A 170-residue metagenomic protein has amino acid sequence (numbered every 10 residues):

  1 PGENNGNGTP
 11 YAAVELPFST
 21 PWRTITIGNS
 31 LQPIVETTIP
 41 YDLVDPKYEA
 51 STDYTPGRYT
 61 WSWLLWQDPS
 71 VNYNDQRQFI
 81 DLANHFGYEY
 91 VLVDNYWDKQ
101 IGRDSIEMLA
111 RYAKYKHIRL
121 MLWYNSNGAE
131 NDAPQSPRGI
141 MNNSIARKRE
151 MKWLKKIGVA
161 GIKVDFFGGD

Functional and structural regions predicted by a protein language model:
P1-D42: N-terminal accessory beta-strand-rich subdomains and adjacent acidic, glycine-rich linkers that precede catalytic cores
L31-T52, Q67-S70, Y88, W97: Conserved mixed alpha/beta catalytic, RNA-binding, or beta-rich assembly cores of soluble enzyme, regulatory
S51-Y59: Active-site cores of enzymes that catalyze phosphoryl transfer or operate on phosphate-rich substrates
R58-D75, D132-A146: Active-site mouth loops of central-metabolism enzymes
T60, A83, A113: Conserved hydrophobic/aromatic pocket- or pore-lining residues that grip, position, or stack substrates in active sites
W61-W66, Y90-Y96, V164: Glycine- and acidic
Y73-Y96, W153-A160: Catalytic domains of carbohydrate-active enzymes, especially glycoside hydrolases
N95-D170: Aromatic- and carboxylate-enriched substrate-binding clefts and catalytic-loop regions of carbohydrate-active enzymes
